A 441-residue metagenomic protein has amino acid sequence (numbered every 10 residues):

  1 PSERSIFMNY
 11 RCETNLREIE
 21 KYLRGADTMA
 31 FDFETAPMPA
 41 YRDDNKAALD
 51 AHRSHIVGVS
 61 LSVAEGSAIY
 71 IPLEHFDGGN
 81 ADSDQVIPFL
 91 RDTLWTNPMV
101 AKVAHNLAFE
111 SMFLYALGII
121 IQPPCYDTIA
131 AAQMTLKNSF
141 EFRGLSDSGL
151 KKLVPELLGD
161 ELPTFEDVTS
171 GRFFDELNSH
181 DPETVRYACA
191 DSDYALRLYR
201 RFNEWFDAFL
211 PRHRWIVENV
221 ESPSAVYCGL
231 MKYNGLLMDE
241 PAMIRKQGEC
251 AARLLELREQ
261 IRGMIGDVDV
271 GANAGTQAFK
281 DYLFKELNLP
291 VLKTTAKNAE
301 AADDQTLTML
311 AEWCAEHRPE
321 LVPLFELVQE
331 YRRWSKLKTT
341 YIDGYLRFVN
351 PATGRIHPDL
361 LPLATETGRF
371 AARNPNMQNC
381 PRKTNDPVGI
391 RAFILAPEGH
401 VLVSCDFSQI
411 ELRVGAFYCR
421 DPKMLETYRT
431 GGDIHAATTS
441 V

Functional and structural regions predicted by a protein language model:
P1-E74, E141-L145, L153, L157 (+6 more regions): Conserved "right-hand" nucleotidyltransferase catalytic core of DNA-directed polymerases
A30, M99-L107, L402-S404: Acidic beta-strand-to-loop metal/phosphate-binding motif
A64-K102, T438: Nucleic-acid-processing active sites and adjacent nucleic-acid-binding tracks, predominantly divalent metal-dependent
E74, E426-A437, V441: A short, basic-hydrophobic beta/loop patch
F109-A116, Y282, V414: Phosphate- and divalent-cation-binding pockets in alpha/beta enzyme and binding domains that engage nucleotide-derived
I120-K137, L150-K151, G431-H435: Conserved beta-strand -> loop -> alpha-helix junction used to position metal-binding or nucleic-acid-contacting
P123, L289-T294, C419-T430: Cytochrome P450 catalytic domain signature, combining two hallmark sequence patches
